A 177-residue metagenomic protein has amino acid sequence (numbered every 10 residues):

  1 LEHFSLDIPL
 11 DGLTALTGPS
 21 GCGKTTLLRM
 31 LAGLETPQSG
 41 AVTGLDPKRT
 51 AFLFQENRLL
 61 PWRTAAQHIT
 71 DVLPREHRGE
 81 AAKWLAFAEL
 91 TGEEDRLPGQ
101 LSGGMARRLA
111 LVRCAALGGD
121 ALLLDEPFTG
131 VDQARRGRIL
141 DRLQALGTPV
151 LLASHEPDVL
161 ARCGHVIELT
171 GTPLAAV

Functional and structural regions predicted by a protein language model:
T17-P19: The feature captures the beta-strand-to-loop junction immediately N-terminal to the Walker
A32: Helix-to-loop junction immediately C-terminal to a conserved catalytic motif
R63-E76, E80: Q-loop/switch helix immediately C-terminal to the Walker
R78-E93: Conserved ABC ATPase "signature" region
L97-M105: Conserved ABC ATPase signature
L111: Hydrophobic anchor residue at the start of the ABC signature
L122-E126: Catalytic Walker B motif of ABC-type/P-loop ATPase nucleotide-binding domains
